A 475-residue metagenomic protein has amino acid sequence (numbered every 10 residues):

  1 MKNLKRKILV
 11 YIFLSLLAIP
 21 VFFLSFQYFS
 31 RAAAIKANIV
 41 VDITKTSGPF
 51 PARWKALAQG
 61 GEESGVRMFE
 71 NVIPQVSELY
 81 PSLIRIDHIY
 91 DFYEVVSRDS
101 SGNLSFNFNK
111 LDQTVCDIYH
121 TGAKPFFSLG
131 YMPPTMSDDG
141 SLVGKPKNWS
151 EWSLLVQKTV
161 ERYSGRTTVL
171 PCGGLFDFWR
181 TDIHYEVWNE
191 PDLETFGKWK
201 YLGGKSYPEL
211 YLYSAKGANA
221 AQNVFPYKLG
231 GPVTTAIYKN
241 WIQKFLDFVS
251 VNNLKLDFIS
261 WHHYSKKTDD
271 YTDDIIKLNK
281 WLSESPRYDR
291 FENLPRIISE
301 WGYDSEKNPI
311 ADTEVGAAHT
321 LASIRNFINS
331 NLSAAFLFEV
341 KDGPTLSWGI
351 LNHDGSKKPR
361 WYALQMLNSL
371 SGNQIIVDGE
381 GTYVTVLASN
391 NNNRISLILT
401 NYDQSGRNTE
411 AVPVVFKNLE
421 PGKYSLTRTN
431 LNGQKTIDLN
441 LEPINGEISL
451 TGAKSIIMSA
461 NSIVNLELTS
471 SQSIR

Functional and structural regions predicted by a protein language model:
K2-S15: N-terminal Sec-pathway targeting helices
F29-L83: N-terminal carbohydrate-binding accessory modules
E63-V76, K239-V249, V315-I324: Short, acidic/polar
V72, W261-P309: Glycoside hydrolase catalytic-domain groove-lining segments
L79-K266: Substrate-binding cleft and catalytic face of glycoside hydrolase catalytic domains, especially the flexible beta-alpha
G302-N393: Aromatic/acidic polysaccharide-binding cleft in carbohydrate-active enzymes
G381-Y424, R428-L431, N461-E467: Carbohydrate-binding surface patches
L441-R475: C-terminal beta-strand-rich structural cap/linker in extracellular carbohydrate-active enzymes
